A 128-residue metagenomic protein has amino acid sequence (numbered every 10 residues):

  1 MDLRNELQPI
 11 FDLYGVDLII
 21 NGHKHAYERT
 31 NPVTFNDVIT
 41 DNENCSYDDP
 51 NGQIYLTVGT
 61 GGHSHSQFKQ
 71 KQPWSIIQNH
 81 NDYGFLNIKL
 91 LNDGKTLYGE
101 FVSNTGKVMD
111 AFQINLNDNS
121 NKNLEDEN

Functional and structural regions predicted by a protein language model:
M1-K107: Long, structured stretches of catalytic cores involved in phosphate-ester chemistry, encompassing
G106-N121: Acidic, His/Gly-rich catalytic cores of divalent-metal-dependent hydrolytic chemistry
N121-N128: Extracellular/luminal ectodomains of metazoan preproproteins built from arrays of small disulfide-bonded modules
